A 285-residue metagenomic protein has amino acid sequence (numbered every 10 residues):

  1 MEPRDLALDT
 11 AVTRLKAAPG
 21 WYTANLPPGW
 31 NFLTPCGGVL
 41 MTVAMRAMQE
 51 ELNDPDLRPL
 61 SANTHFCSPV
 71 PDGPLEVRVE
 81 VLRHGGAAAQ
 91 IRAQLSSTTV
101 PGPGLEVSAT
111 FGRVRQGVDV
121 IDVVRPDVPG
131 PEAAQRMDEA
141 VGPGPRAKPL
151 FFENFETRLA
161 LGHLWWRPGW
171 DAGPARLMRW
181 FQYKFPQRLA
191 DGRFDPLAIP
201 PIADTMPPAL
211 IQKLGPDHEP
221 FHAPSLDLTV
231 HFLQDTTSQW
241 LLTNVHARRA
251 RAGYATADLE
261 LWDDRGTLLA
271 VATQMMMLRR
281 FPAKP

Functional and structural regions predicted by a protein language model:
M1-P285: Terminal targeting signals and extreme-terminal segments of soluble enzymes
